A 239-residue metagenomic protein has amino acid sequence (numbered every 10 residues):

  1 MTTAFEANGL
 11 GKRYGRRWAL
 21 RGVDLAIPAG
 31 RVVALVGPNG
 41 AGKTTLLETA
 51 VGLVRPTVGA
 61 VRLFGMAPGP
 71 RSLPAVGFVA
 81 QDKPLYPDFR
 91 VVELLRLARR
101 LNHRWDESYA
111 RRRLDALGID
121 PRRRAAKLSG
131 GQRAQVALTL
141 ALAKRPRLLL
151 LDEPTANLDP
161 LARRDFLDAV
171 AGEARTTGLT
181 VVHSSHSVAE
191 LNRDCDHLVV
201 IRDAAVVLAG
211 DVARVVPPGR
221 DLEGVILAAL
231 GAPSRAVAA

Functional and structural regions predicted by a protein language model:
V36-P38: The feature captures the beta-strand-to-loop junction immediately N-terminal to the Walker
V51: Helix-to-loop junction immediately C-terminal to a conserved catalytic motif
G59-S72: Conserved ABC transporter NBD signature motif
D82-K127, V136: ABC-family P-loop ATPase nucleotide-binding domains
L149-E153: Catalytic Walker B motif of ABC-type/P-loop ATPase nucleotide-binding domains
